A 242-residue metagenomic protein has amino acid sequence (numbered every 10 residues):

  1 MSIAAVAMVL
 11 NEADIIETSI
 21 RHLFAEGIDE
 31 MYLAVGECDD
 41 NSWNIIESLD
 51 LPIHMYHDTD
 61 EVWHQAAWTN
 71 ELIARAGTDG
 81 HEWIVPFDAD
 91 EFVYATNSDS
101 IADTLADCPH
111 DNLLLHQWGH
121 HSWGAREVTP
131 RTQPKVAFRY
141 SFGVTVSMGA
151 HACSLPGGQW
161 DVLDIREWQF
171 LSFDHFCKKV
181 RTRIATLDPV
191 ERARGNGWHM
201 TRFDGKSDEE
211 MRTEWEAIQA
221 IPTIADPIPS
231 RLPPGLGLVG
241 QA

Functional and structural regions predicted by a protein language model:
M1-F24: N-proximal low-complexity "stem/linker" segments adjacent to membrane-targeting elements
A4-V6, E30-Y32, H54: A structural signal for isolated positions on well-ordered beta-strands in alpha/beta enzyme cores
H22, E71-R75, T104: A generic secondary-structure signal
D29, E82, D111: Short acidic/polar active-site loop segments enriched in Thr and Asp
D29-E37, H57-D58: Short beta-strand/loop segment that forms part of the nucleotide-sugar
N41-P86: Active-site-proximal specificity loops/subdomain of glycosyltransferases
A66-N70, A95-A242: Catalytic-site signature of metal-activated, phosphate-bearing donor transferases, centered on the GT-A/GT-A-like
D88-V93: The conserved acidic donor/metal-binding loop of glycosyltransferases
